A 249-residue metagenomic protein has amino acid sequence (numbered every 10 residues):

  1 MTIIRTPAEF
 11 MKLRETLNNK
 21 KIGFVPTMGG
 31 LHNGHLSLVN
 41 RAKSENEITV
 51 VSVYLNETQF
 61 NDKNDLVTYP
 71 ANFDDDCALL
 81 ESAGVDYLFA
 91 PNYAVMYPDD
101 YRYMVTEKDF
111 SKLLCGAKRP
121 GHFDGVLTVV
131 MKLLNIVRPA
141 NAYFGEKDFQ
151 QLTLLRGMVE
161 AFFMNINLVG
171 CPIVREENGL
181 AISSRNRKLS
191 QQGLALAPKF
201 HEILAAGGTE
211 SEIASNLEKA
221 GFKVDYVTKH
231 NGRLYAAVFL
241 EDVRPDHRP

Functional and structural regions predicted by a protein language model:
T2-F222, K229-Y235, V243-R248: Nucleotidyltransferase catalytic core that binds NTPs
